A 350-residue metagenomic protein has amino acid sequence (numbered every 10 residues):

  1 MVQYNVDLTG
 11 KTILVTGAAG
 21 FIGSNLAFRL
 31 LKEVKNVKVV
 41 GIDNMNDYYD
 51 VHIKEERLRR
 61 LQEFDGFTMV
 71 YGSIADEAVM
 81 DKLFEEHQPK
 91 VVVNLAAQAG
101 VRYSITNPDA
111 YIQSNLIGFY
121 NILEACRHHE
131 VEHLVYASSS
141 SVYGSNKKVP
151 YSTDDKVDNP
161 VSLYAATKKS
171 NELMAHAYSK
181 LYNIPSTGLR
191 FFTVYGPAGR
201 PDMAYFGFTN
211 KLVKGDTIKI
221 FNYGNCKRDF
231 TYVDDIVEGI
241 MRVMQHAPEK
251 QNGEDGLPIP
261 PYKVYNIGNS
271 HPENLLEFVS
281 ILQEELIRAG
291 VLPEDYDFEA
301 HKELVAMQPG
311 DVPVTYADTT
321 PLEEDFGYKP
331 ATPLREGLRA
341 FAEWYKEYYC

Functional and structural regions predicted by a protein language model:
M1, E33, G72, L212-C350: C-terminal substrate-binding subdomain of Rossmann-fold SDR/epimerase-dehydratase oxidoreductases
M1-V194, E273, S280-I281, V314 (+2 more regions): N-terminal Rossmann-like NAD(P)+-binding domain of SDR-like oxidoreductases, especially those catalyzing
Y48, E86, Q98, A198 (+2 more regions): Residues at alpha-helix boundaries and the short loops/turns that link adjacent helices
E56-R60, G207, I287-P293: Intrinsically disordered, low-complexity boundary segments flanking structured domains
V79, A110, I117, K156 (+5 more regions): Residue-level recognition of oxygen-bearing side chains
V135, G144-K148, N183, G199 (+2 more regions): Proline-centered turn/helix-capping motifs that create local helix->coil transitions or kinks
V149-P150, P201-T209: A glycine/serine/threonine-rich, flexible loop-to-helix segment that serves as the NAD(P) cofactor-binding "lid"
P160-T167, F191, P197, P201-Y205 (+1 more regions): The catalytic Tyr-centered alpha-helix of NAD(P)H-dependent dehydrogenases
